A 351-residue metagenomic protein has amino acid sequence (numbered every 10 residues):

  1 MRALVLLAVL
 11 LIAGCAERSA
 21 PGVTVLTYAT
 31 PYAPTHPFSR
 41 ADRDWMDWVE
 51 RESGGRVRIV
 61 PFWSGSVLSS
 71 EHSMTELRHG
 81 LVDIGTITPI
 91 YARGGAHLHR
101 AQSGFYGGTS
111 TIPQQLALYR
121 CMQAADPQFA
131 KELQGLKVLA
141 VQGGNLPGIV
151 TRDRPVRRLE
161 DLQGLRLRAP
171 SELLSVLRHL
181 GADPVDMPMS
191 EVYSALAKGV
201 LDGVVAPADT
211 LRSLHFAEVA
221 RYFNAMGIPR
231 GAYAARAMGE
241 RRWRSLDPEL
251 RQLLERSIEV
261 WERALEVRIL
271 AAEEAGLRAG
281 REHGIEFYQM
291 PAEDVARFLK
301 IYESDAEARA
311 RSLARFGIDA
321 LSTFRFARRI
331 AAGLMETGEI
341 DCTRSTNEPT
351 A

Functional and structural regions predicted by a protein language model:
A3-A13: Bacterial N-terminal signal peptides
C15-Q115, K131-E132, L136-A351: N-terminal secretory/targeting leader peptides
R120-Q134: Hinge/lid segment of periplasmic solute-binding proteins
